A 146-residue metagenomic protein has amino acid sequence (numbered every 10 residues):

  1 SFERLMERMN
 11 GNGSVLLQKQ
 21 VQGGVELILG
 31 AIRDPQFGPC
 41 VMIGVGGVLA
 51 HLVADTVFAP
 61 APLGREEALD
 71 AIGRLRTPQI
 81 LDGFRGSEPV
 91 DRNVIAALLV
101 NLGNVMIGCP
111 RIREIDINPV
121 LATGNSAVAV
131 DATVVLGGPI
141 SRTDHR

Functional and structural regions predicted by a protein language model:
S1-R146: ATP-dependent carboxylate/acyl-activation modules
